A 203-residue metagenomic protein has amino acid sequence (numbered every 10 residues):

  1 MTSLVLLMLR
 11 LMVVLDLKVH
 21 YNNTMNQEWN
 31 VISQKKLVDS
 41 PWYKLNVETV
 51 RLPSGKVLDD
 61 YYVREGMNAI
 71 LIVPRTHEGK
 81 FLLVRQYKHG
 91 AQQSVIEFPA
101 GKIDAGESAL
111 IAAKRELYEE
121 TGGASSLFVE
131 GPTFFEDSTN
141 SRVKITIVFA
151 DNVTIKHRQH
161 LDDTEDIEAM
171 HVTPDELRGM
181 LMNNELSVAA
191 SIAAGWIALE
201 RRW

Functional and structural regions predicted by a protein language model:
V14, H20-Y21: Short, positively charged and aromatic/hydrophobic N-terminal segments
W29-S33: Loop-helix junctions at membrane interfaces
Q34-L71, H77: Acidic, metal-coordinating catalytic segment for phosphate/diphosphate chemistry, firing primarily on the Nudix
P53-G55, T76-K80, Y87, A150-I155 (+2 more regions): Short loop segments at secondary-structure junctions
G66-L71, T76, K102-A193: Unchanged
M67-E97: A glycine-rich, hydrophobic loop/mini-helix early in the fold
